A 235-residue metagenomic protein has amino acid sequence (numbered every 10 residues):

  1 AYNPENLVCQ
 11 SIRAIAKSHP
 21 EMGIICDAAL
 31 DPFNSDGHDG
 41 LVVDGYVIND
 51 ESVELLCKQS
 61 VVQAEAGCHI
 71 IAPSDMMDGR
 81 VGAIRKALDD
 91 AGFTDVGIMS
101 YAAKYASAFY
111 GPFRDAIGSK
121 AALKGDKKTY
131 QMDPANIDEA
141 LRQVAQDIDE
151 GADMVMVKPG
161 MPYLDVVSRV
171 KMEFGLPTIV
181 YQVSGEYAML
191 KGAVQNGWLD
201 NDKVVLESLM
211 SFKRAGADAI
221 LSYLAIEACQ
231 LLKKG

Functional and structural regions predicted by a protein language model:
A1-G235: Alpha/beta enzyme core
